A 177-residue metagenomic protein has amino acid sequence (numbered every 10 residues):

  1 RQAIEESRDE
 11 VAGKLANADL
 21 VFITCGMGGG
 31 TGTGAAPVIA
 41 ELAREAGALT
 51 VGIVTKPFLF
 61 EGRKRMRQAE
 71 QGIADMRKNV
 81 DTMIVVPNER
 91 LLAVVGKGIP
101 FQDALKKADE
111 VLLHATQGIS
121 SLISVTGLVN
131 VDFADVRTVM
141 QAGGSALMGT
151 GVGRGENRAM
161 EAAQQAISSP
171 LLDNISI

Functional and structural regions predicted by a protein language model:
R1-I177: Tubulin/FtsZ superfamily GTPase core signature
